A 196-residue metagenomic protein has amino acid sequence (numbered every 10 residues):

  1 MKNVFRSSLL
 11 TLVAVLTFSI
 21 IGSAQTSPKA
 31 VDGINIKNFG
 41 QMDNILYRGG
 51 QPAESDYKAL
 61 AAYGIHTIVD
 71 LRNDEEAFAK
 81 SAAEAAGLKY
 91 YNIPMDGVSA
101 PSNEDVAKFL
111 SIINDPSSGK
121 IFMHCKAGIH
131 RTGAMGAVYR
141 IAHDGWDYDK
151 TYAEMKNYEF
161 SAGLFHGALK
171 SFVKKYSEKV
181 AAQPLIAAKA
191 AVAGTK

Functional and structural regions predicted by a protein language model:
M1-L10: Bacterial N-terminal signal peptides that target proteins for export
L10, F18-I121, A134-K196: Cys-dependent protein tyrosine phosphatase-like superfamily
C125: Short cysteine clusters
G128: Substrate/cofactor-recognition hotspot
R131: Glycine/aspartate-rich loop-and-adjacent alpha/beta segment that forms the canonical ThDP
